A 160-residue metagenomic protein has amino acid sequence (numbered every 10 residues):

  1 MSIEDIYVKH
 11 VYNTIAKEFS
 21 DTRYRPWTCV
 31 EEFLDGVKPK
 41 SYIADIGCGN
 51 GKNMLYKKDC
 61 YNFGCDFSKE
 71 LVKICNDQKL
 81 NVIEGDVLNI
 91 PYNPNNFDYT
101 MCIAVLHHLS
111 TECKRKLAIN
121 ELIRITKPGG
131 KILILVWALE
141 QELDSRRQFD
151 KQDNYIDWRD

Functional and structural regions predicted by a protein language model:
S2-A44, G49-Y92, C113, L117 (+1 more regions): Class I (Rossmann-like) S-adenosyl-L-methionine-dependent methyltransferase catalytic domain, capturing the SAM-binding
K40, F97-D98: Local beta-strand N-terminus motif with an aromatic residue
N89, N95, R124: Conserved glycine-rich acetyl-CoA-binding loop
M101: A conserved beta-strand element that flanks and buttresses the S-adenosyl-L-methionine
A104-H108: Short catalytic micro-motifs in class I SAM-dependent methyltransferases
K116-P128: A short glycine-rich, Lys/Arg-flanked "PGG" loop and its adjoining helix->strand segment in the class I
